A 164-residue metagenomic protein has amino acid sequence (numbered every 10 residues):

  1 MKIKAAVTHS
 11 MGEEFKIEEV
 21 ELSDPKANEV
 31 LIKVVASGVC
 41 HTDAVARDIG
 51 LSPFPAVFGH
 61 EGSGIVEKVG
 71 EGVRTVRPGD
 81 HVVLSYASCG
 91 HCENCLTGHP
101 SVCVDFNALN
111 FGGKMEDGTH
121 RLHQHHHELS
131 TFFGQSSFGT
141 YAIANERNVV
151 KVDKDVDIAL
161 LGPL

Functional and structural regions predicted by a protein language model:
K2-K4: Extreme N-terminal starter segment of soluble prokaryotic enzymes
V7-E14: Extracellular beta-rich ligand/substrate-recognition surface
I17-E19, A44, Y141: Well-ordered beta-strand positions in beta-sheet-rich domains
E21-L22, P53-G59, S130-G134, T140-Y141: Short Gly/Pro-enriched turn/cap motifs at secondary-structure boundaries
S23-S37, D48-L96, S101, V150-D155: Glycine-rich beta-strand-centered segment in the early N-terminal region that forms part of a ligand/cofactor-binding
H41-R47: Cytochrome P450 core scaffold surrounding the K-helix E-X-X-R motif and the conserved "meander" helix-loop region
E93-L164: NAD(P)H dinucleotide-binding glycine-rich loop of Rossmann-like/cofactor-binding domains, especially the beta1-alpha1
